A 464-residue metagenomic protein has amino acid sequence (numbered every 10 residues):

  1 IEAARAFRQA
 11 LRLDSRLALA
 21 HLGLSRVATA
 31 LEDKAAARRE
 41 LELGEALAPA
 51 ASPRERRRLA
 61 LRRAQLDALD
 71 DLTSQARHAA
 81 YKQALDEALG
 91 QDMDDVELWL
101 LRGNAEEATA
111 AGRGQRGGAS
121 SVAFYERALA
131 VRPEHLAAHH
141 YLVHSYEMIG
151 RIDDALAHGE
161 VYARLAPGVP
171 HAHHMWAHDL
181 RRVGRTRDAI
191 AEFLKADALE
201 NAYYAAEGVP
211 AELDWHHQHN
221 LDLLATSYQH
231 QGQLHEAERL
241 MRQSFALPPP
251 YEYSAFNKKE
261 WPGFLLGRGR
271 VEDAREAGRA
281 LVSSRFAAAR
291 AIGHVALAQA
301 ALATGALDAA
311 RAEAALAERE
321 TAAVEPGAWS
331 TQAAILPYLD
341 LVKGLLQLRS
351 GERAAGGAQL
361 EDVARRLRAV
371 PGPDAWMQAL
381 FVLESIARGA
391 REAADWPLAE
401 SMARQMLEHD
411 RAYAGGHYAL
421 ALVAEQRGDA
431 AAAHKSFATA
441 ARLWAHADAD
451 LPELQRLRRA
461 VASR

Functional and structural regions predicted by a protein language model:
I1, S25, T29-D33, A64-T73 (+12 more regions): Short coil/turn linking the two alpha-helices of tandem helical-hairpin repeats
F7-L13, E45-P49, L89-Q91, L129-V131 (+8 more regions): Solenoid-like repeat scaffolds
A18, S25, T29-P49, R181 (+6 more regions): TPR/TPR-like (Sel1-like) alpha-helical repeat modules
G23, L59-A64, L101, Y141 (+11 more regions): "A position-specific structural signal for the A-helix of alpha-solenoid helical repeats
P53-R54, P133-H139, P167-H173, L213-D222 (+5 more regions): Generic helix N-cap/helix-start motif at coil->alpha-helix transitions
